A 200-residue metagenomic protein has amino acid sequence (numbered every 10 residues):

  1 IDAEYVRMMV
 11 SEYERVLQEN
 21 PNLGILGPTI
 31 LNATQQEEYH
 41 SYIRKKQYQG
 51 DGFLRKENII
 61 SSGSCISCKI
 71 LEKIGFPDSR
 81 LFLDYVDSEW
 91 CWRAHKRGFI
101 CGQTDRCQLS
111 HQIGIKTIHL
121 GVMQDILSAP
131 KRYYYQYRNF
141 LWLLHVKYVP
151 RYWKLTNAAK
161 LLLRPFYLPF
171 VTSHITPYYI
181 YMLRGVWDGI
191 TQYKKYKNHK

Functional and structural regions predicted by a protein language model:
I1-Y5, I66, L83: Hydrophobic/aromatic residue at the end of a short beta strand that borders the catalytic acidic motif
A3-H40: Conserved donor NDP-sugar-binding/catalytic core segment of glycosyltransferases
E4, M8-E12, E89-R93, N139-W142 (+3 more regions): Alpha-helical elements of Rossmann-like donor-binding domains used by nucleotide-donor carbohydrate transfer enzymes
Y48-C68: A recurrent flexible, glycine/aromatic-enriched loop bordering the glycosyltransferase active site that acts as
I70-G75, R80-Q108: A short, conserved alpha-helix in the catalytic core of glycosyltransferases
T104-Q124: Active-site donor/metal-binding and catalytic loop motifs of nucleotide-sugar-dependent glycosylation enzymes
V122-Y134: A short acidic, glycine-rich active-site loop that binds or catalyzes chemistry on phosphate/adenosine moieties
Y148-K200: Non-catalytic, C-terminal membrane-associated alpha-helical segments of glycosyltransferases
